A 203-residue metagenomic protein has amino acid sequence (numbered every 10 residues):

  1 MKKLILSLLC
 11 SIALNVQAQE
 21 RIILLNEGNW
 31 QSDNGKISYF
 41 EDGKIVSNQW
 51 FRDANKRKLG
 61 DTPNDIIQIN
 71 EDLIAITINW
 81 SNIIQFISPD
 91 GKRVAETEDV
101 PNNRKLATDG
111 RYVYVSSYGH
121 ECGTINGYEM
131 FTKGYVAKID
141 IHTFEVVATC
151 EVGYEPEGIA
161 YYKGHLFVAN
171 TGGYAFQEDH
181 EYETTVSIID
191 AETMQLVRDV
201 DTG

Functional and structural regions predicted by a protein language model:
M1-L4, A18: Positively charged n-region of N-terminal signal peptides that target proteins for export
L4-A13: Sec-dependent N-terminal signal peptides
A18-G203: Predominantly soluble domains enriched in secretory-pathway, periplasmic, or organellar proteins
